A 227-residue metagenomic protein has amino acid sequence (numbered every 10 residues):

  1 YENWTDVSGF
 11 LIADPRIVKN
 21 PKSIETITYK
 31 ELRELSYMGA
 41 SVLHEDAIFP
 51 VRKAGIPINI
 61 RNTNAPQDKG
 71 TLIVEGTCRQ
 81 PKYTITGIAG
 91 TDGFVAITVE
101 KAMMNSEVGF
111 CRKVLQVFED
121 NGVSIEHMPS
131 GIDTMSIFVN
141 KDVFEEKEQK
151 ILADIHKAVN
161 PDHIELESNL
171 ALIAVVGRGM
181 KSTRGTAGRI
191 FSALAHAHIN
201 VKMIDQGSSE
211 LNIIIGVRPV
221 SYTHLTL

Functional and structural regions predicted by a protein language model:
Y1-P50, A54-R61, A65-G90: Active-site phosphate/oxyanion-binding loops
E25-Y29, S41-E45, G93, N105-R112 (+4 more regions): Electropositive phosphate-/nucleotide-binding environments in soluble metabolic enzymes
S36, V175-K181: Short, glycine/charged-rich beta-strand-loop motifs at protein surfaces that mediate ligand recognition and catalysis
N64-L166: A glycine- and small/hydrophobic-rich beta-loop-beta segment that serves as a flexible "lid/hinge" or phosphate-binding
E100-A102, C111-E119, S124-M128, R178 (+2 more regions): A structural feature that tracks compact, well-ordered secondary-structure segments with a strong bias toward
S130-T134, L166-L170, Q206-N212: Short Gly/Ser/Thr- and Asp/Glu-enriched loop/turn motifs at secondary-structure junctions
D133-D142, I173-A174, L211-R218: A generic structural motif
T223-L227: Conserved small/polar residues in nucleotide/adenosyl-binding loops
